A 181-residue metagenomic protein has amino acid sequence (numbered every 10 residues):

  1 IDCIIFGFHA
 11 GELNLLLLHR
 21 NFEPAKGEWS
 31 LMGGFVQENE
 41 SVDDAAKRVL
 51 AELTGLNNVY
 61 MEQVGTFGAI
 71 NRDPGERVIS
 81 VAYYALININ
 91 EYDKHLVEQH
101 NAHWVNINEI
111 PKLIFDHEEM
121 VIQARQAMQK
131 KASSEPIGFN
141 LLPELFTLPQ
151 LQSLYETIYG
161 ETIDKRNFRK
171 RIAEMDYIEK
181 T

Functional and structural regions predicted by a protein language model:
I1, L13, I79-V81, H100: Change "...and in nucleic-acid phosphodiester-cleaving endonucleases..." to "...and in nucleic-acid processing enzymes
I1-S30: N-terminal strand-loop-strand
L16, P24-A51: Active-site-proximal cofactor/substrate-binding loop regions of enzyme domains
E38, L141-L142, I158: Short helix-capping/hinge SLiMs at alpha-helix to coil transitions
V42, T147, D164: Hydrophobic (often cysteine-bearing) scaffold residues that line and stabilize catalytic clefts of nucleotide/cofactor
D44-K47, A51-K94, E109, Q129-G138 (+1 more regions): Active-site segment of metal-dependent pyrophosphate-handling enzymes, primarily the Nudix hydrolase catalytic core
Y84-A85, D93-M128, A132, L141-L154 (+1 more regions): NUDIX/MutT-family hydrolases
S153-T162: Short helix-coil junctions and helix-kink-helix linkers
